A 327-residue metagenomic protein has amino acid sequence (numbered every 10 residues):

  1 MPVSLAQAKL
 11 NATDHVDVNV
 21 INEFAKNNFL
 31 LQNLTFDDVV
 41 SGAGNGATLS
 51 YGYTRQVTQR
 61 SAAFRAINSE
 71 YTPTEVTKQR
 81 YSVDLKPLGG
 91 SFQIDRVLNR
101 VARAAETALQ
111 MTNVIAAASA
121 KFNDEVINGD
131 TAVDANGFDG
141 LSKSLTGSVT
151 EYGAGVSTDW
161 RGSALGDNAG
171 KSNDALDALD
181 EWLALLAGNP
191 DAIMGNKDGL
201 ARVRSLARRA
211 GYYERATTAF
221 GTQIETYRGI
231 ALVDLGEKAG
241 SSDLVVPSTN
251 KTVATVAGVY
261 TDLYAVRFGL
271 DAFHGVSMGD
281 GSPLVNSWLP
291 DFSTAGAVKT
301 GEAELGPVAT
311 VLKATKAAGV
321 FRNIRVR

Functional and structural regions predicted by a protein language model:
P2-D37, N136-D191, D198-R327: Sequence/fold signature of self-assembling virion shell proteins
P2-V3, A8-S91, D134-D139: Assembly/oligomerization interface modules of large self-assembling protein complexes
L49-Q56, T74-V149, W182-R202, D291-V311: Long, contiguous amphipathic alpha-helices that act as assembly "spine/axial" helices in icosahedral shell and virion
E70, R100-A102, L109, T131 (+3 more regions): General N-terminal targeting signals
